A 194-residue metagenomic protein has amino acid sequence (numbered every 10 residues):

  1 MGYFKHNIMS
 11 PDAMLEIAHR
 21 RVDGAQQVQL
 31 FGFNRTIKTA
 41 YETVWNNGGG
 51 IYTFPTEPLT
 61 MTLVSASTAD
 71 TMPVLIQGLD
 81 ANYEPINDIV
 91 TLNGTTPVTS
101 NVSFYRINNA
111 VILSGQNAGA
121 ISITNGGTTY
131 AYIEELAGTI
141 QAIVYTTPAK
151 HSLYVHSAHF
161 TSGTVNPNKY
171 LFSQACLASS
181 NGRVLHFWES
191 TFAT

Functional and structural regions predicted by a protein language model:
G2-R106, L113-T194: Beta-strand-centric surfaces of beta-sandwich/beta-rich domains
